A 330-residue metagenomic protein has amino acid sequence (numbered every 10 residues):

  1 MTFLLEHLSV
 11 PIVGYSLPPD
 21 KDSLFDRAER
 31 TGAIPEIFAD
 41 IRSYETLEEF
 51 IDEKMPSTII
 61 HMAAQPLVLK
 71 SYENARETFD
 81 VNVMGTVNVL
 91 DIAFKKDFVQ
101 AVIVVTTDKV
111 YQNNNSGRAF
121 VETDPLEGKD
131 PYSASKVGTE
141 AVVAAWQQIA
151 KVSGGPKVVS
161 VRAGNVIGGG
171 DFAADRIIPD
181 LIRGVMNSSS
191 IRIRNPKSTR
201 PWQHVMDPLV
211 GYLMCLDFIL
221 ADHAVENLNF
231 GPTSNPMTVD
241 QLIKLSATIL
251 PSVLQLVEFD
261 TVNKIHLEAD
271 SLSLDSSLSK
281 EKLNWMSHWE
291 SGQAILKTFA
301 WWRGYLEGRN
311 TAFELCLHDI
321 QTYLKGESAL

Functional and structural regions predicted by a protein language model:
M1-A163, Y323: N-terminal Rossmann-like NAD(P)+-binding domain of SDR-like oxidoreductases, especially those catalyzing
M1-H7, A39, V185-L330: C-terminal substrate-binding subdomain of Rossmann-fold SDR/epimerase-dehydratase oxidoreductases
D20, R30, S43, G170-A174 (+3 more regions): Residue-level signature of the cytosolic catalytic core of signaling kinases
E45, S57, L69, R76 (+7 more regions): Residues in well-ordered alpha-helical elements
E48, D52, A144, I182-R183 (+2 more regions): Solvent-exposed, non-membrane alpha-helical residues enriched in polar/charged side chains
Q65, L69-Y72, I178, S273 (+1 more regions): Glycine-rich phosphate-binding loop at the start of an alpha helix
V81-N82, N88, N165, D207 (+1 more regions): Asparagine-centered polar/low-complexity signal
N114-A119, P131, V137-L220, S234 (+1 more regions): NAD(P)-dependent short-chain dehydrogenase/reductase
